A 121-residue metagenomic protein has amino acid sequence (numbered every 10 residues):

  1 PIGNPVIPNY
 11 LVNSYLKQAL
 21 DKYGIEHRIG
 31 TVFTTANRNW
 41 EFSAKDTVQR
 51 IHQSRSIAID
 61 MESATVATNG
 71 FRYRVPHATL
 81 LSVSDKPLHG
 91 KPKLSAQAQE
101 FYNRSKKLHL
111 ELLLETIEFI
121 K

Functional and structural regions predicted by a protein language model:
P1-K121: Glycine-rich phosphate- or other oxyanion-binding loops that anchor nucleotides, phosphorylated ligands
